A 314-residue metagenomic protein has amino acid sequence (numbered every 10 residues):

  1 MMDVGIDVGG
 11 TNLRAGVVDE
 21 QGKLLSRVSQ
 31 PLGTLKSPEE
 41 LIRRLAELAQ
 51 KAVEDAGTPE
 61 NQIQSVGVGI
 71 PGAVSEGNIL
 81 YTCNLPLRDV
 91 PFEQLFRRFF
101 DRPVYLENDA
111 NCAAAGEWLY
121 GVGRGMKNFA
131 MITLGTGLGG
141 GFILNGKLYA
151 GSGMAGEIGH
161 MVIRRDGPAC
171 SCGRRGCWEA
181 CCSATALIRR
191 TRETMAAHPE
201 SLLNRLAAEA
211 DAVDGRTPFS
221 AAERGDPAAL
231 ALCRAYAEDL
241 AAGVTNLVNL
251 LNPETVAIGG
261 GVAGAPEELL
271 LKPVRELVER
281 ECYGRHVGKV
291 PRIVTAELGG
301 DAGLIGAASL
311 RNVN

Functional and structural regions predicted by a protein language model:
M1-Q64, V74-Y81, Q94-V104, L119-M126 (+1 more regions): ATP-binding/phosphotransfer module of carbohydrate and carboxylate kinases, centering on a glycine-rich
D7, S65-P71, E107, M131-G137 (+1 more regions): Short beta-strand segments
T11-N12, C112, T136-G139, R165: Conserved A3 ("GATE") glycine/threonine-rich loop of ANL adenylate-forming enzymes
L32-T34, S152-I158: A short acidic/small-residue loop/turn micro-motif
L80-D89: Conserved phosphate-binding/catalytic loop of the ribokinase/pfkB sugar-kinase fold
P103-E117, R124, A130-I132: ATP-dependent carbohydrate kinase catalytic cores
C112-L119, G140-F142, M161: Adenylate-forming
